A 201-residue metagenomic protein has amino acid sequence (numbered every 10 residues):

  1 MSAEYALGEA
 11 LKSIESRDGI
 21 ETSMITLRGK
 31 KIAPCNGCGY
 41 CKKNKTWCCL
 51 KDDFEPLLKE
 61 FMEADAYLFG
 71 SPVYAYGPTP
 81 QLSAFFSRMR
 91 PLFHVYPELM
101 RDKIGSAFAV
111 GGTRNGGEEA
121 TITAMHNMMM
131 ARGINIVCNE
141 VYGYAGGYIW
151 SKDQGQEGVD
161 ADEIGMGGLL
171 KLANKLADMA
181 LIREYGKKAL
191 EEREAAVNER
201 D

Functional and structural regions predicted by a protein language model:
M1-V95, Y142-A145, I149, Q154-D201: N-terminal beta1-alpha1-beta2 submodule of the flavodoxin-like/Rossmannoid cofactor-binding fold
V95-A145: Short, glycine-/small-residue-rich phosphate/pyrophosphate-handling segment
